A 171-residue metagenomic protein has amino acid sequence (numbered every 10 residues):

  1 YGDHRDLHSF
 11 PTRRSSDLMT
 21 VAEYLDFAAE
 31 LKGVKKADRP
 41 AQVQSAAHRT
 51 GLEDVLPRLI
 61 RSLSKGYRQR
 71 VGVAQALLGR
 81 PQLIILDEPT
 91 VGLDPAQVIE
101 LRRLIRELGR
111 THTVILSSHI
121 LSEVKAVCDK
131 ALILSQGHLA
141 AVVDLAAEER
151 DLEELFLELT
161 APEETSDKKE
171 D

Functional and structural regions predicted by a protein language model:
Y1-H4, H8-S15: Short, small-residue-biased leader/transition segments that mark boundaries at the very start of proteins
D26, E30-G33, A37-V55: Conserved ABC ATPase "signature" region
L59-G66: Conserved ABC ATPase signature
L78-Q82: A short, proline-enriched helix->beta-strand linker immediately N-terminal to the Walker B motif in ABC-type P-loop
I84-E88: Catalytic Walker B motif of ABC-type/P-loop ATPase nucleotide-binding domains
V98-R110: Helical segment within the ABC ATPase nucleotide-binding domain
